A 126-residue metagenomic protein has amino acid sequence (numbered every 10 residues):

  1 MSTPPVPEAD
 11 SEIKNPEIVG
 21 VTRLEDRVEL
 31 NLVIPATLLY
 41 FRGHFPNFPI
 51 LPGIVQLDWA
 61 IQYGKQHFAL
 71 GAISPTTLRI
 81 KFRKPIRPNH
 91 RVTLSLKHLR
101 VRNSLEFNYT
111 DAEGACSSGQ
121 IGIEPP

Functional and structural regions predicted by a protein language model:
M1-I13: Polybasic, low-complexity association/targeting segments
D10-L51: Catalytic strand-loop segment that frames the active site of acyl-thioester-processing enzymes
P16-E17, R23-R27, K97-P126: HotDog/MaoC-like acyl-thioester-processing domains
L32-I34, F82, I123-P125: Hydrophobic residues in beta-strands and at strand termini
I34-A36, I86, H98: A broadly conserved detector of short glycine/acidic/proline-rich loop/turn motifs that flank catalytic sites and bind
G53, L96: Residue-level signal for inorganic ion chemistry
I61-S95, S104, G114: Hydrophobic beta-strand-centered segment that forms part of the acyl-chain substrate-binding groove
